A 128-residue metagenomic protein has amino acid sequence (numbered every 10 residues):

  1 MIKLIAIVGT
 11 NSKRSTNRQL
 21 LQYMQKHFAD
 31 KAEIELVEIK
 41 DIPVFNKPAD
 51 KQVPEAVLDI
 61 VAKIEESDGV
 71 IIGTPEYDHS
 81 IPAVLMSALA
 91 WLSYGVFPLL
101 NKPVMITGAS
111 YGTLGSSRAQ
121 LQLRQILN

Functional and structural regions predicted by a protein language model:
I2-K31: N-terminal beta1-alpha1 ligand-phosphate binding loop
K3, E33-E35, P103: Residues at the starts of beta-strands that form the adenosine-phosphate
I7-G9, V37, T107: Short hydrophobic segments within beta-strands
K13-T16, F45, S80-I81, G115-S116: Secondary-structure boundary/capping motif
E33-V44, G95-F97, N128: Mobile beta-alpha loop/short-helix "lid" or hinge segments that flank ligand
I39-A56: N-terminal beta-loop-helix "entrance" segment that forms/cooperates in small-molecule cofactor or anionic ligand
Q52-N128: Helix-loop-strand module that forms the ligand-binding subsite of alpha/beta enzymes
